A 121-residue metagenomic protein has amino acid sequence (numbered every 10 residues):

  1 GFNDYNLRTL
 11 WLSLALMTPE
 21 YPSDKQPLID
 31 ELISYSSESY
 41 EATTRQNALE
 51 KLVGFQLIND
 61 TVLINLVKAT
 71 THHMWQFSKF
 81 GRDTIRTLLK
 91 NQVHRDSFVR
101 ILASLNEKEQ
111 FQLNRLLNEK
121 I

Functional and structural regions predicted by a protein language model:
G1-N3, S36-Y40, T70-H73, L102-N106: Alpha-solenoid helical repeat architecture
F2-S23, S34, T43-L57, K68 (+2 more regions): Structural detector for internal amphipathic alpha-helices that build alpha-solenoid repeat scaffolds
N6-R8, I29, E41, V62-L63 (+1 more regions): Generic alpha-helix initiation/capping and coil-helix boundary signal
P22-S36, L57-A69, N91-I101: Amphipathic alpha-helical scaffolding segments comprising HEAT/armadillo-like alpha-solenoid repeats
